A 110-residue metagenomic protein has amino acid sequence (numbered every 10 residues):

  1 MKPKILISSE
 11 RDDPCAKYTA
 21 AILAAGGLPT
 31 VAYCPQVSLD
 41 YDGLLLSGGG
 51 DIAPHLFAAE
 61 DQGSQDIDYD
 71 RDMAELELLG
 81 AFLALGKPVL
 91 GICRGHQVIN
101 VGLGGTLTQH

Functional and structural regions predicted by a protein language model:
M1-R94, N100-T108: N-terminal beta1-alpha1 cap of cysteine-dependent amidohydrolase-like domains
